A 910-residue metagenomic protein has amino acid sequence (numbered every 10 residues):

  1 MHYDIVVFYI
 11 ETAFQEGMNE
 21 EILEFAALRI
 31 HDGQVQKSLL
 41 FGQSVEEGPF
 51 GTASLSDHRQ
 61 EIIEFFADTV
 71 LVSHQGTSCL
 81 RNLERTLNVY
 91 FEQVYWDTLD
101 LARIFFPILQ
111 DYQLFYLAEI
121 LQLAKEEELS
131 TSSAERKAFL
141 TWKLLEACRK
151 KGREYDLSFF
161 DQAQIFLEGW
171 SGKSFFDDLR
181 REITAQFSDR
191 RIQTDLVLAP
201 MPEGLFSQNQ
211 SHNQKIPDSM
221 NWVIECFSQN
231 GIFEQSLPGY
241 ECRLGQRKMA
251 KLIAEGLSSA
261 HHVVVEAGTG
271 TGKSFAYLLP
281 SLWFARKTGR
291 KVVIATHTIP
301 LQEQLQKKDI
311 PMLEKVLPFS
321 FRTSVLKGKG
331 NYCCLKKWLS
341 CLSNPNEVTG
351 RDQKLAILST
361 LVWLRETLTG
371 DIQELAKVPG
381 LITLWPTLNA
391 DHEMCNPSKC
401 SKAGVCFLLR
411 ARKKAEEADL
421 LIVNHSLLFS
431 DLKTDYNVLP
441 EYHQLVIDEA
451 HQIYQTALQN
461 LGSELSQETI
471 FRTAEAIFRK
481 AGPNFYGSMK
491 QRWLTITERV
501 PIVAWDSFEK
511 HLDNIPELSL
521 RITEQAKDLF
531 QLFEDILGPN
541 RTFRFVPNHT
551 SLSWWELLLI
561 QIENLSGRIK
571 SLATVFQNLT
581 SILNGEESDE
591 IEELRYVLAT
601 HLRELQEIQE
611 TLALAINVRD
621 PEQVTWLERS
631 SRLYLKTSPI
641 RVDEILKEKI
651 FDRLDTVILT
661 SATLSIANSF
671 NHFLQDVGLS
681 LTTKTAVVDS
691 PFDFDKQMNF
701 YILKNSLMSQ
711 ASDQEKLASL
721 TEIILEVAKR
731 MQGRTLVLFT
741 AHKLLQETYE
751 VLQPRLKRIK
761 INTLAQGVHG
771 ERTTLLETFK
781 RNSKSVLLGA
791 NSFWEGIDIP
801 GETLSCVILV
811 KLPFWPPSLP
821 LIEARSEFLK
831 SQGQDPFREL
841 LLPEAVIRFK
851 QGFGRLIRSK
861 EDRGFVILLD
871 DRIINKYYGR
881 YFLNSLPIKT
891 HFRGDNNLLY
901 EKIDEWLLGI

Functional and structural regions predicted by a protein language model:
S38-D111, F115, L121, E135-A147: Conserved DEDDh/DEDDy metal-dependent 3′-5′ exonuclease domain
L144-M220: Acidic two-metal-ion nuclease catalytic site recognized across multiple nuclease folds, prominently DnaQ/RNase D-T
P202-N213, M220-E234, G289-D419, I477 (+5 more regions): A substrate-engagement module of RecA-like helicase motors
I216-V265: Conserved pre-motif I regulatory segment
S259-P280: Walker A/P-loop
Y277, W283, E303, K308-P311 (+3 more regions): Signature of the SF2 helicase/ATPase Hel1-core->accessory helical subdomain module
W385-D419, F429-S430, T434-Y436, L565 (+5 more regions): A contiguous, basic/glycine-rich beta-loop/short-helix subdomain that forms a polymer-engagement track
L703-E715, G767-I874: Conserved RecA-like P-loop NTPase helicase motor core
